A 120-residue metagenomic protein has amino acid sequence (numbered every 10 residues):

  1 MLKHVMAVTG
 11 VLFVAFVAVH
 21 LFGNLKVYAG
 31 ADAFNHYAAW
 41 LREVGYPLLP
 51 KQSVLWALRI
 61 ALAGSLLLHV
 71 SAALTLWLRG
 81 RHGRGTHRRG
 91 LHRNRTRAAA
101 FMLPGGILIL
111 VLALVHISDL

Functional and structural regions predicted by a protein language model:
M1-L120: Membrane-embedded alpha-helical bundles that constitute the cytochrome b-like, heme-associated redox core of multi-pass
